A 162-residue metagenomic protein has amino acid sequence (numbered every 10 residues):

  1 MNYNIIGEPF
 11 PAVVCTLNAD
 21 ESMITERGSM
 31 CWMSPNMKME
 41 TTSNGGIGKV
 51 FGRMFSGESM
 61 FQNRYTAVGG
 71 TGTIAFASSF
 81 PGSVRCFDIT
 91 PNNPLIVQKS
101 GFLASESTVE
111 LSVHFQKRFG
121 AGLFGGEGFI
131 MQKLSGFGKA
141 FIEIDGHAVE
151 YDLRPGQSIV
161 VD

Functional and structural regions predicted by a protein language model:
M1-D162: Composition-driven recognition of glycine/serine/threonine/acidic- and proline-rich low-complexity segments and repeats
